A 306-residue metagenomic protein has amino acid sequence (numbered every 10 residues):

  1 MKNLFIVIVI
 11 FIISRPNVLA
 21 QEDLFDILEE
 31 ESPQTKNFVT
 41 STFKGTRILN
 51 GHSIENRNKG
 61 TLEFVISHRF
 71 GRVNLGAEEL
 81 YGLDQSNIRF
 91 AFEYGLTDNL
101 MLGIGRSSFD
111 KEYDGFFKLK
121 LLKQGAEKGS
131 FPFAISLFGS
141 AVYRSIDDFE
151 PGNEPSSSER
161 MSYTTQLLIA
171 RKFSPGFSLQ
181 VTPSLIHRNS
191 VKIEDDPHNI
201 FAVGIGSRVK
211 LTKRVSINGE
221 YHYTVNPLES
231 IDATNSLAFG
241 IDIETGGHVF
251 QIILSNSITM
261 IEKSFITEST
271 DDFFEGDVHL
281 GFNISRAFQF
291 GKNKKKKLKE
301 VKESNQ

Functional and structural regions predicted by a protein language model:
L4-S14: Sec-dependent N-terminal signal peptides
R15-A20: Sec/Tat signal peptide C-region and signal peptidase I cleavage site
Q21-N153, M161-T165, A170-V181, L185-N189 (+5 more regions): Transmembrane beta-barrel domains of Gram-negative outer membranes and organellar outer membranes
S86-I88, V203, R208-N218: Surface-exposed extracellular loop regions of Gram-negative outer-membrane beta-barrel proteins
S158: Nucleotide-sugar donor-binding catalytic core of glycosyltransferases
S190-V191, D195: Extended, charged alpha-helical interaction scaffolds
P197-V203, A233-L237: Charged helix-capping and loop-helix junction motifs
